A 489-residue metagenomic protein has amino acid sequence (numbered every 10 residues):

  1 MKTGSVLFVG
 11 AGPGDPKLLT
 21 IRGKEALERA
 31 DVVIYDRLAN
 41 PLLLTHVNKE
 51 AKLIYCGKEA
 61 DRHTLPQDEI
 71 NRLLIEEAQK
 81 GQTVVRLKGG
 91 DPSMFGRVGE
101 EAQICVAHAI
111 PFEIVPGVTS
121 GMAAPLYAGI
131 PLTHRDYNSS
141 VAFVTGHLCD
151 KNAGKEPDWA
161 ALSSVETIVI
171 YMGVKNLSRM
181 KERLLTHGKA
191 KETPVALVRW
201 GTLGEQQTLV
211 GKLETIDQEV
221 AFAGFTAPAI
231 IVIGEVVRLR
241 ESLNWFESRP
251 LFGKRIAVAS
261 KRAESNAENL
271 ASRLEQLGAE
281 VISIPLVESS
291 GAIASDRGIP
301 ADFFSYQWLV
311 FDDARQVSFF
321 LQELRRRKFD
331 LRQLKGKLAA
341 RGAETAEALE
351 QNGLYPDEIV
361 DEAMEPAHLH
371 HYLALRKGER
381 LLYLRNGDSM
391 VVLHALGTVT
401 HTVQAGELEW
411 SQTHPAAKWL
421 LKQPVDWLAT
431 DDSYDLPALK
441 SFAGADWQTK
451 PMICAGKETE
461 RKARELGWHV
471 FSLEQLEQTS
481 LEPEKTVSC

Functional and structural regions predicted by a protein language model:
M1-P16, I21-V118, A229, L286-E288 (+3 more regions): Class I S-adenosyl-L-methionine
E28-L38, P194-R199, L338-G342, M452-G456: Short internal beta-strands
E28-R29, K80, S164, F304-S305 (+1 more regions): Alpha-helix C-terminal capping/helix-to-coil transition sites in glycosyltransferase folds
D31-V33, L53, P131, I168 (+4 more regions): Short, well-ordered beta-strand core segments
A60, I114-P125, S140-D150, G201-C489: Conserved beta-alpha
N71-L126, T167-K181, T193, E379-V403 (+1 more regions): A glycine-rich beta-strand to alpha-helix segment that forms a phosphate/ribose-binding loop at ligand/cofactor sites
G89-S164, E358-P366: Class I SAM-dependent methyltransferase SAM-binding "motif I" and its flanking Rossmann-like core
L148-A196: Conserved anion/nucleotide-ligand pocket segment
